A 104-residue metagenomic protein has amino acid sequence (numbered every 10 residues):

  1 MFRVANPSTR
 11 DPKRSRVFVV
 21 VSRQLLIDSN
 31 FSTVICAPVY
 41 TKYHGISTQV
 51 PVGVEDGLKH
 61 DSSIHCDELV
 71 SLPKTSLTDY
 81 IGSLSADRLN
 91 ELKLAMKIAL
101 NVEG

Functional and structural regions predicted by a protein language model:
M1-G104: Conserved functional hotspots at enzyme active or ligand-binding sites that engage polyanionic ligands
